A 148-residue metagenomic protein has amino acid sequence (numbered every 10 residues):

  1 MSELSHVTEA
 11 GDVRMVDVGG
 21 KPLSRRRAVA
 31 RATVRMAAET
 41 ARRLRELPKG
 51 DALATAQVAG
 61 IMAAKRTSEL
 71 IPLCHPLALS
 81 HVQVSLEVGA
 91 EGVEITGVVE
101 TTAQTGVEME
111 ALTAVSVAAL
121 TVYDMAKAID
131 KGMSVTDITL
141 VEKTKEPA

Functional and structural regions predicted by a protein language model:
M1-H75, L79-A148: C-terminal binding/interaction regions
